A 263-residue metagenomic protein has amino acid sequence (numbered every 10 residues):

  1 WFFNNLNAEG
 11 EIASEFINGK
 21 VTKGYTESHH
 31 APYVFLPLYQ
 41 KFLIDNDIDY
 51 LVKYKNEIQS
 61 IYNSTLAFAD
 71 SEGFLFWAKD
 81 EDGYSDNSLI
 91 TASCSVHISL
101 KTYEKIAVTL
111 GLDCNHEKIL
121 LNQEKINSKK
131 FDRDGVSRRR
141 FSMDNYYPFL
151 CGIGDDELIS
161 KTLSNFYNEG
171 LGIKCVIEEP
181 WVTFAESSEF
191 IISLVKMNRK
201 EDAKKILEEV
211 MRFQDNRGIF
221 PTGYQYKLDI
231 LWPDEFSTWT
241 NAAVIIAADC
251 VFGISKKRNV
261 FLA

Functional and structural regions predicted by a protein language model:
F2, K41, I58, T65 (+8 more regions): Alpha-helical solenoid scaffolds that mediate protein-protein interactions, centered on TPR/SEL1-like repeats but also
F2-S71, S93, A203, L207 (+1 more regions): Aromatic-rich carbohydrate-recognition surfaces in CAZymes
E9-E11, G111, G170-K174, N216-T222: Boundary/linker segments of alpha-helical solenoid repeat arrays
G10-G24, L75-S88, E169-G170, Y224-L228: Acidic/His metal-coordination segments adjacent to aromatic residues that form catalytic metal sites in metalloenzymes
Y33-Y50, C94-G111, Y146-D155, S188-D202 (+1 more regions): Well-ordered alpha-helical scaffold segments within catalytic/enzyme domains
I48, E72, L110, R217-F220 (+1 more regions): Short, polar/charged, Gly/Pro-enriched helix-capping and turn/loop motifs at alpha-helix termini and inter-helix linkers
K53-I98, T109-S188: Extended ligand-binding clefts on enzyme/binding-domain cores
D156-E157, P180-E186, V195-K196, A203-A263: CBM-like carbohydrate-recognition segments
